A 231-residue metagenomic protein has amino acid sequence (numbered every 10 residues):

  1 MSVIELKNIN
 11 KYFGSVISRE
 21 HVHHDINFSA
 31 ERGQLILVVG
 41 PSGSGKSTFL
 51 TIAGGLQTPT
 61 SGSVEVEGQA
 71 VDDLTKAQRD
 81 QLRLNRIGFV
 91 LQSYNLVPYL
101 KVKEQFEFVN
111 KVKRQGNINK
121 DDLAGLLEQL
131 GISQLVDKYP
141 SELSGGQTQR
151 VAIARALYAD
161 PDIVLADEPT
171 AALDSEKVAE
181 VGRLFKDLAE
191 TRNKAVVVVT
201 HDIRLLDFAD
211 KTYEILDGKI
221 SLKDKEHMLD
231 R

Functional and structural regions predicted by a protein language model:
G54: Helix-to-loop junction immediately C-terminal to a conserved catalytic motif
G62-A70: Conserved ABC transporter NBD signature motif
L84, K138-S141, A159, R192: Conserved signature/switch motifs of ABC ATPase nucleotide-binding domains
L100-F108: Short coil-to-helix segment of the ABC ATPase nucleotide-binding domain corresponding to the Q-loop/switch region
Y139-L143, Q147-Q149: Conserved ABC ATPase signature
V164-D167: Catalytic Walker B motif of ABC-type/P-loop ATPase nucleotide-binding domains
